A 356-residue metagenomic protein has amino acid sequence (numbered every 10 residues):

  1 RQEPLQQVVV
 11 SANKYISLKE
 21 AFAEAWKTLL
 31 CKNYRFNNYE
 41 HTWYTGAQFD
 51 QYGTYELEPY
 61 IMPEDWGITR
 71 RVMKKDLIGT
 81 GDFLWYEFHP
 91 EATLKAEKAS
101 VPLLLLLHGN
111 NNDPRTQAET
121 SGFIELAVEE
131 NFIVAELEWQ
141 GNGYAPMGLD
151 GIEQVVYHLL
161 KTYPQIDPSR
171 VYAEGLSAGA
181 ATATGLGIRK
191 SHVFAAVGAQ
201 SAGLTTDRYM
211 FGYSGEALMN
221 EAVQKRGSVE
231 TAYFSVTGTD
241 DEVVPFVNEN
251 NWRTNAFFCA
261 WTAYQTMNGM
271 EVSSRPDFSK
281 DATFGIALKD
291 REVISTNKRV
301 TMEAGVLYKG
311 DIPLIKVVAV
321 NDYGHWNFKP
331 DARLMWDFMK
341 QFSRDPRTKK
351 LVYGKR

Functional and structural regions predicted by a protein language model:
L5-P102, E174-A178, T182-L186, Y213-S214 (+4 more regions): A domain-start/cap signature at the N-terminus of enzymes
E91-V101, M147-A178, I188-F194: Gly/Ser-rich "nucleophile elbow"/oxyanion-hole loop immediately N-terminal to the catalytic nucleophile in hydrolases
L94-V101, L106-Y144, T206-D207, V243: Short substrate-entry loop that stabilizes the transition state in hydrolases
A99-L103, N110, E129-A135, D167-Y172 (+3 more regions): Loop/turn elements at helix/coil->beta-strand transitions in domains of secreted/extracellular proteins
P114-T116, N142-P146, A180-A183, T206-F211 (+3 more regions): Extracytoplasmic/secreted cell-surface and envelope-processing proteins
A196, S201-D311, H325: The feature captures the conserved acid-bearing segment of alpha/beta-hydrolase catalytic domains
I312-F342: Extracellular low-complexity, Gly/Ser/Thr-rich intrinsically disordered linkers and protease-sensitive activation/hinge
